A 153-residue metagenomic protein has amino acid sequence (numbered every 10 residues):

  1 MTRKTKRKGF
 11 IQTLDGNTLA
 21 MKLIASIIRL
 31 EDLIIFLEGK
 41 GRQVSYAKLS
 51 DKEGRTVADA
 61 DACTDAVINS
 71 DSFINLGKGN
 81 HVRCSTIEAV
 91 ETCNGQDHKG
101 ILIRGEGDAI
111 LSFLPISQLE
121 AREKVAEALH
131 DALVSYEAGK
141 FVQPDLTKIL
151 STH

Functional and structural regions predicted by a protein language model:
T2-N17, K22-H81, S85-H153: Acidic, Ser/Thr- and proline-rich intrinsically disordered linker/docking segments of eukaryotic scaffolds
